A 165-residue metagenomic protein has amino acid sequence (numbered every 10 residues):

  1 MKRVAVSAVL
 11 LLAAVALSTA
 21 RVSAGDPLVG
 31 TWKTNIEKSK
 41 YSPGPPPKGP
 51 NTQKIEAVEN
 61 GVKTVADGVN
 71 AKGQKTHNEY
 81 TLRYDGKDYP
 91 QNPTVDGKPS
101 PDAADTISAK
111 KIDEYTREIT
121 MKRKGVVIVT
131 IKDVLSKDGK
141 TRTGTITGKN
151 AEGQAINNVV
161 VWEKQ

Functional and structural regions predicted by a protein language model:
M1-V9: Bacterial N-terminal signal peptides that target proteins for export
V9-L10, K40: Enrichment for repetitive, rod-forming helical segments
A14-V22: C-terminal segment of classical bacterial N-terminal signal peptides
V22-Q165: Hydrophobic small-molecule pocket/channel-lining residues, especially in calycin-type beta-barrels
